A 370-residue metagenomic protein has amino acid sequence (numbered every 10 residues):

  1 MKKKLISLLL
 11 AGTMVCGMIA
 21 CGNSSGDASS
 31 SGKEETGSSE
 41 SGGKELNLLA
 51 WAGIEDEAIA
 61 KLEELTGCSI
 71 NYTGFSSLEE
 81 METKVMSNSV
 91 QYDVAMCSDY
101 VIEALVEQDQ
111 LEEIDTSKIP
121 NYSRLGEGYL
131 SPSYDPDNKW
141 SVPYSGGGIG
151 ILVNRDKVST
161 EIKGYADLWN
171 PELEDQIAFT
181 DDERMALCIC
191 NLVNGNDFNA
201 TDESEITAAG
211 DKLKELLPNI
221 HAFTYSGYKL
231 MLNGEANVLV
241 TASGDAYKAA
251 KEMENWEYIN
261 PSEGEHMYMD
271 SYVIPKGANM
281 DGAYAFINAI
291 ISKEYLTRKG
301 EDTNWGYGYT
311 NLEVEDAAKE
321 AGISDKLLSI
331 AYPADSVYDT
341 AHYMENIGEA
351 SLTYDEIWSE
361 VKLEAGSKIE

Functional and structural regions predicted by a protein language model:
M1-L46, S367-E370: Short, low-complexity disordered leader/linker segments with a strong preference for bacterial N-terminal type II
E40-A104: Early extracytoplasmic/lumenal segment of secretory-pathway proteins
A52, D56, Q91-Y92, M96-E235: Extracytoplasmic ligand-binding site segments that recognize negatively charged/polar headgroups
V101-A104, L232, V238-N255: A ligand-binding cleft/hinge motif common to bilobed small-molecule-binding domains
V106-I114, S133-K139, K248-N260, A321-K326: Ligand-binding "clamshell"
R124, T207-K214, M253-P275: Periplasmic-binding protein-like
D270, P275-Y338: Mature extracytoplasmic/periplasmic domains
Y332-E370: Conserved C-terminal helix/tail region of periplasmic/extracytoplasmic solute-binding proteins
